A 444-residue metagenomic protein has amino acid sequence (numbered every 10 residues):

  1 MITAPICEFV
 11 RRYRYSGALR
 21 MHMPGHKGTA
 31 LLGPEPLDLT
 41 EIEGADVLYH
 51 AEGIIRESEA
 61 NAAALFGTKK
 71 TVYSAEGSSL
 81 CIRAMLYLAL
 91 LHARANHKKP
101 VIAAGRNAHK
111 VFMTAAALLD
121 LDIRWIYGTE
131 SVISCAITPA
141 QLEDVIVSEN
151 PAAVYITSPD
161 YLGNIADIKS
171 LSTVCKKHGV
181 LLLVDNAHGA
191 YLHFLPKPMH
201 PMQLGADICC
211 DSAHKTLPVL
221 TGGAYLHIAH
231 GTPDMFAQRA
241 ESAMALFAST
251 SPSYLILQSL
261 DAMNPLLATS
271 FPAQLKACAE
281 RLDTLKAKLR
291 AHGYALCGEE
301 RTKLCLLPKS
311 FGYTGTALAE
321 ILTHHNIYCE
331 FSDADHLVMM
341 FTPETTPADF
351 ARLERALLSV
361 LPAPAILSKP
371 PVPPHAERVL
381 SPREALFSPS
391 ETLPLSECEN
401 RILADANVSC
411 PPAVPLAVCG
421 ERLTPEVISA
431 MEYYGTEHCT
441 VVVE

Functional and structural regions predicted by a protein language model:
M1-G53: N-terminal "arm"/small-domain region of PLP-dependent enzymes with the aminotransferase-like
I2-R11, L65-T71, G77-A295: Conserved PLP-enzyme active-site core in the AAT-like
E35-L80: Conserved N-terminal alpha-helix of the aminotransferase class I/II PLP-enzyme fold
D46-H50, F247-A248, A273, V418-C419: A short N-terminal beta->alpha junction/helix N-cap motif
Y127-E130, N186, F331-L337, I366-K369 (+1 more regions): A generic structural motif
R290-C419, P425, S429-T436: Conserved C-terminal alpha-helix-loop-beta "cap" of PLP-dependent enzymes that closes/shapes the active-site mouth
R401, T440-V443: Flexible, glycine-rich loop/tail regions that form catalytic "lids" or insertion modules at the edges of active sites
